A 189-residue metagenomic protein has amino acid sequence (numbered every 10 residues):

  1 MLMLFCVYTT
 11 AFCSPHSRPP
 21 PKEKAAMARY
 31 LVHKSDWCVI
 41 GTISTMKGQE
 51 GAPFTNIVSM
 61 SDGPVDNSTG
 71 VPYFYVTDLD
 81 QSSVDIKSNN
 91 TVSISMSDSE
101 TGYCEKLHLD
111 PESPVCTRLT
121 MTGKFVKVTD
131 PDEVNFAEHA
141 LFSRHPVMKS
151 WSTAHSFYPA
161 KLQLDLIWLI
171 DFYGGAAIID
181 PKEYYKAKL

Functional and structural regions predicted by a protein language model:
M1-L189: Binding-site signature for planar aromatic cofactors or substrates
